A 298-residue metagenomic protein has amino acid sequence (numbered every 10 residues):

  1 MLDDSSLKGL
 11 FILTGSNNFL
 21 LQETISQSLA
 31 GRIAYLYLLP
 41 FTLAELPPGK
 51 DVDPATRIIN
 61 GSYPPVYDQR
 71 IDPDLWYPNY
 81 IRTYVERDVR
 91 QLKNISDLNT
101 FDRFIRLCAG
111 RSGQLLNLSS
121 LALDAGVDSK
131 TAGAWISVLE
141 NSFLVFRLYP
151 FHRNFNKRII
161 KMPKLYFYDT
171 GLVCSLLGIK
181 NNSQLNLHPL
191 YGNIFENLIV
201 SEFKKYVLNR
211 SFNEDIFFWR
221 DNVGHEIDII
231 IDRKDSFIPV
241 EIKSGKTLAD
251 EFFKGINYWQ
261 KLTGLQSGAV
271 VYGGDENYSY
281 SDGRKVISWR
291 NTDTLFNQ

Functional and structural regions predicted by a protein language model:
M1-S16, Q27: Conserved catalytic/switch belt of AAA+ P-loop NTPases
T14-N18, T24, P40-F41, Y272-D275: A short beta-strand-to-loop transition that corresponds to the Sensor-1 phosphate-sensing loop of AAA+ P-loop ATPases
F19-A34, K50-D51: Short regulatory helix/loop adjacent to the ATP-binding pocket of P-loop NTPases
P40-D53: Conserved small helical "lid"/interfacial subdomain of P-loop NTPases
I71, L75-F237: Accessory nucleic acid-recognition modules appended to NTPase machines
I238-T247: Active-site ExK catalytic segment of metal-dependent nucleases
K246-G255: Active-site-adjacent loop/helix micro-motif of nuclease/hydrolase catalytic cores
G274-Q298: Domain-level recognition of nuclease-like catalytic cores that cleave nucleotide substrates
